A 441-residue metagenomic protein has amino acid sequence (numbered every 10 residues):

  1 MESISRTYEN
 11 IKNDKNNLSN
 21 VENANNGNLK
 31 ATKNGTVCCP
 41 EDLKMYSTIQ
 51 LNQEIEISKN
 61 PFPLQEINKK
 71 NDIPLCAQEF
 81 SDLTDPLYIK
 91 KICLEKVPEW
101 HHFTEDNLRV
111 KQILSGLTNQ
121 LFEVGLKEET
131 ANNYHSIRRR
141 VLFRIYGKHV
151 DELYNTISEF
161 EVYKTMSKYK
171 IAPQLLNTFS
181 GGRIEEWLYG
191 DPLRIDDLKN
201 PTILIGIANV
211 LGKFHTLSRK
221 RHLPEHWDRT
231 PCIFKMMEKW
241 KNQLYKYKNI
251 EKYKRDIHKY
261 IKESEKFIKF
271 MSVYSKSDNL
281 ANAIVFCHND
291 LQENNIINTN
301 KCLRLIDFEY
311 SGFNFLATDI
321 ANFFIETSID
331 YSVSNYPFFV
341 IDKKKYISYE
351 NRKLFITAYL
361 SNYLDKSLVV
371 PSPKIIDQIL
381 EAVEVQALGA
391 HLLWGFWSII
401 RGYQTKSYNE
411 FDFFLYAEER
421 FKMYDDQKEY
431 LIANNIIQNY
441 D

Functional and structural regions predicted by a protein language model:
M1-N20: PEST-like, low-complexity acidic/proline-rich intrinsically disordered segments, predominantly at protein N-termini
E2, R6, G35-V110: Juxta-kinase regulatory segment immediately upstream of eukaryotic protein kinase catalytic domains
D85-T104, R109, I113, R219-N289 (+4 more regions): An alpha-helical support segment within catalytic cores of ATP-dependent transferases
K111-E251, K276-A283: ATP-binding pocket architecture of kinase catalytic cores
K111-F143, I268-N322, I329: Active-site acidic catalytic loop and adjacent metal/ATP-binding pocket of ATP-dependent phosphoryl transfer enzymes
I203-I207, Y253-F267, N409-Y424: Extended, well-ordered alpha-helical scaffold segments
T318-L368, L388-K406, M423: Active-site activation/catalytic loop segments of kinase-like enzymes and analogous catalytic loops in related
L368-D441: Helical subdomain adjoining the active site within ATP-dependent kinase catalytic cores
